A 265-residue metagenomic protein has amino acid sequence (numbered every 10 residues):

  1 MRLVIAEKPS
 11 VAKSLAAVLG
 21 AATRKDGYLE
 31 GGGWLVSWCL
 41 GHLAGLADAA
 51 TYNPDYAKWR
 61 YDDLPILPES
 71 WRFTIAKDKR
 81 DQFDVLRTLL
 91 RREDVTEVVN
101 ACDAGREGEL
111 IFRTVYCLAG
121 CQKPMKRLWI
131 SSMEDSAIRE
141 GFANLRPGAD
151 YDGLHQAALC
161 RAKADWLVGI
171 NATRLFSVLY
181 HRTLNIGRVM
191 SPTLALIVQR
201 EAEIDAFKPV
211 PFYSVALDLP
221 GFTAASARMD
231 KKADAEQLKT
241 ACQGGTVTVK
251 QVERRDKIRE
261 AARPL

Functional and structural regions predicted by a protein language model:
M1-A162, W166: Intrinsically disordered, low-complexity regulatory segments
V18-A22, L46, L89, L118-Q122 (+9 more regions): Conserved, well-folded catalytic cores of nucleic-acid-processing and energy-transducing macromolecular machines
L43-K77, T88, L184-L265: Long, highly charged, low-complexity internal segments
R92-D94, I170, P209: Short flexible coil/turn linkers enriched for glycine and charged/polar residues that connect secondary-structure
A157, R182-L184: Alpha-helical hydrophobic/aromatic positions enriched in membrane-embedded helices and signal peptides
